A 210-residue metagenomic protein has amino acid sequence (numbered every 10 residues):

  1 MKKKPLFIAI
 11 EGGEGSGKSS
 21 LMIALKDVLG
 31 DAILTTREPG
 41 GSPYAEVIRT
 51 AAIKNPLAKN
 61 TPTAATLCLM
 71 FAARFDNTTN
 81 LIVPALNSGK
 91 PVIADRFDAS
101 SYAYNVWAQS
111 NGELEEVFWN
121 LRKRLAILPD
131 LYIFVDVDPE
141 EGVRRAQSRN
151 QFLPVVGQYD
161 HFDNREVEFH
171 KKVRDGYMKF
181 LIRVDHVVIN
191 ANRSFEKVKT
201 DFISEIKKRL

Functional and structural regions predicted by a protein language model:
K2, A24-K26, E140-L210: NTP-dependent small-molecule kinase module
F7: Walker A (P-loop) ATP-phosphate-binding motif of ABC ATPase nucleotide-binding domains
I10: Hydrophobic anchor at the beta1->P-loop junction of P-loop NTPases
G15-S16: ATP-binding Walker
S19: Walker A/P-loop
I33-R124: ATP-dependent small-molecule kinase phosphotransfer cores that center on conserved nucleotide phosphate-binding segments
L34, L131, V187-I189: Structural signal for short hydrophobic segments within the conserved structured cores of catalytic domains across
A94-F97, L125-S148: Conserved phosphate-donor/acceptor-positioning beta-strand/loop module used by diverse small-molecule
